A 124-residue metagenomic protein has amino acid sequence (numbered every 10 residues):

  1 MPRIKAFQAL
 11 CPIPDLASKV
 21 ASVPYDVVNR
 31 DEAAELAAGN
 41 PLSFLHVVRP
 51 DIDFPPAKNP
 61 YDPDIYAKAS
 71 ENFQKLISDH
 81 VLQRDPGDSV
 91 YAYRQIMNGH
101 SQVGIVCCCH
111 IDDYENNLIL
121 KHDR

Functional and structural regions predicted by a protein language model:
M1-D123: A cross-family signal for N-terminal binding/gating loops and helix N-caps that shape access to the active site
